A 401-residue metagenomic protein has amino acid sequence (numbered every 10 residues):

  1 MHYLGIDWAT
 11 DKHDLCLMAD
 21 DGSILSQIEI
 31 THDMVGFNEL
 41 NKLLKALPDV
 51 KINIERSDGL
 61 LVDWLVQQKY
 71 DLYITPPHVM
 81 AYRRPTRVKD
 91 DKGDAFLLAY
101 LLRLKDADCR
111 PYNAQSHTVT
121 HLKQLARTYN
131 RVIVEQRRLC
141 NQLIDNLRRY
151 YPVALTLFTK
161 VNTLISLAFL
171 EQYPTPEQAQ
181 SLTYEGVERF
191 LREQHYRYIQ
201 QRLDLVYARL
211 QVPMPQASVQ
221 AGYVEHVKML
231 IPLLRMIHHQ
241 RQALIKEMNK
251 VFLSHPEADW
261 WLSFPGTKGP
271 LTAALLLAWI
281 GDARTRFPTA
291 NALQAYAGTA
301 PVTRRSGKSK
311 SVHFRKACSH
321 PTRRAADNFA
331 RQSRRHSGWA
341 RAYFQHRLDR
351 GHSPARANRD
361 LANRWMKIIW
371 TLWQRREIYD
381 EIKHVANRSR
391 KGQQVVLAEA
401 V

Functional and structural regions predicted by a protein language model:
M1-V401: A detector of single, family-specific signature residues that are central to catalytic or substrate-handling motifs
